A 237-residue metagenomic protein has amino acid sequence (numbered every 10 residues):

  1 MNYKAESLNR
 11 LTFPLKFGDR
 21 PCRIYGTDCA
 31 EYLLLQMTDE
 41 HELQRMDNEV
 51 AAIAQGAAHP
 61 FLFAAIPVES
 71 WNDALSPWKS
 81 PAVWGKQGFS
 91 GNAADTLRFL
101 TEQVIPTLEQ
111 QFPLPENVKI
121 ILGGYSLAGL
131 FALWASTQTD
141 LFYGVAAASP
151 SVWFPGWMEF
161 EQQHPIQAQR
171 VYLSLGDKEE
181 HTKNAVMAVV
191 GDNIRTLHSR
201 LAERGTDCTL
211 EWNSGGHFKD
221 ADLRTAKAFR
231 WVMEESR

Functional and structural regions predicted by a protein language model:
M1-Y32, F61: A domain-start/cap signature at the N-terminus of enzymes
D28-P113: Serine-hydrolase catalytic machinery in alpha/beta-hydrolase-like enzymes
V50-A54, A135-S136, H198: A conserved amphipathic alpha-helix that caps or lines the catalytic cleft of carbohydrate- and lipid-modifying enzymes
I66-S70, P150, G215: Active-site loop/turn elements of alpha/beta-hydrolase fold enzymes, especially the short glycine-/histidine-rich
G123-A128, A132: Gly/Ala-rich beta-loop-alpha elbow adjacent to hydrolase catalytic centers
W134-G144: Conserved hydrolase catalytic core segment
A146-A148: A short, hydrophobic beta-strand element of the alpha/beta-hydrolase
V152-V232: The feature captures the conserved acid-bearing segment of alpha/beta-hydrolase catalytic domains
